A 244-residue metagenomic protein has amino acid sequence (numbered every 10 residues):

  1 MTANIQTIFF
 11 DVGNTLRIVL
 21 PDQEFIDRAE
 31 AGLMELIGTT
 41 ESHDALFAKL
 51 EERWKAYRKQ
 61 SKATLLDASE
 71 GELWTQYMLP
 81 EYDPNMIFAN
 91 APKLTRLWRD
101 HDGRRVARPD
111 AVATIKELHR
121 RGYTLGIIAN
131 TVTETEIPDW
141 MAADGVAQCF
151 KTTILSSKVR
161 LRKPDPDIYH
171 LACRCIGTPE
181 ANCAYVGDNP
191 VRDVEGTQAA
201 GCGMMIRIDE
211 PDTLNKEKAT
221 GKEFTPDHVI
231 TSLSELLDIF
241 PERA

Functional and structural regions predicted by a protein language model:
M1-I8, I18-L20, V112, K116-H119 (+3 more regions): Asp-based, Mg2+/Mn2+-dependent phosphohydrolase catalytic module
T2-R121, E134: N-terminal helical cap/lid subdomain that shapes the substrate entry/recognition surface in HAD-like hydrolases
